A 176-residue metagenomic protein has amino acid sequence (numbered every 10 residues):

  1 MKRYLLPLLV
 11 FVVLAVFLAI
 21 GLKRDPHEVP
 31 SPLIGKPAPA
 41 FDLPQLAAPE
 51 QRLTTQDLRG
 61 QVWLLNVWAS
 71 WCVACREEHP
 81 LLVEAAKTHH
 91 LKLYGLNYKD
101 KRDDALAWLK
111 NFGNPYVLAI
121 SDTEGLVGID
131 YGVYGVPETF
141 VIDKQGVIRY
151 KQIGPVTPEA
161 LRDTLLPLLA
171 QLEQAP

Functional and structural regions predicted by a protein language model:
M1-P44, P176: N-terminal targeting signals for export/organelle localization
Y4, K110-P115, D122-E173: Thiol/disulfide oxidoreductase modules built on the thioredoxin-like
K23-D25, P44-E50, A119-D122: Short gly/ser/thr-rich secondary-structure transition/capping motifs
F41-L64: A short beta-strand-turn-helix
Q61-W63, V67-W71, G135: Short pre-active-site segment immediately N-terminal to redox-active cysteine/selenocysteine motifs in thiol-based
L64-N66, G95, V141: Hydrophobic beta-strand core positions in alpha/beta domains
S70-E77, E138: C-type cytochrome heme c attachment motif
R76-G113, T123-I129: Structural microenvironment flanking redox-active thiols in thiol-disulfide oxidoreductases
